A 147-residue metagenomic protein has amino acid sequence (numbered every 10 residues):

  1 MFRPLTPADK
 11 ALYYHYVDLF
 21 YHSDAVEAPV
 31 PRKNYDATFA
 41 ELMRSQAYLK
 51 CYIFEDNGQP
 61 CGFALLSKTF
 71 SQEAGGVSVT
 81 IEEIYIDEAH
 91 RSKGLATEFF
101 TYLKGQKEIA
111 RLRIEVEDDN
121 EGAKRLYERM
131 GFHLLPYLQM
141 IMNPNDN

Functional and structural regions predicted by a protein language model:
M1-H15: A short beta-loop-alpha structural element at the N-terminal edge of CoA-dependent acyl/N-acetyltransferase catalytic
Y14-A40: Conserved GNAT-fold acetyl-CoA-binding loop/helix
E41-I53: A short helix-loop-beta-strand connector motif used in the catalytic cores of GNAT acetyltransferases and, in some
C51-I53, Q59-K68: Conserved beta-strand in the GNAT
G76-E88: Conserved acetyl-CoA binding element of GNAT-fold acetyltransferases
I86, S92-G105, R125-M130: Conserved acetyl-CoA-binding loop-helix of GNAT-fold acetyltransferases
R91, L112-K124, I141-N145: Conserved beta-strand-loop-alpha-helix junction that forms the acyl-donor binding cleft
F100, Q106-E117: Conserved GNAT acetyl-CoA-binding A-motif
